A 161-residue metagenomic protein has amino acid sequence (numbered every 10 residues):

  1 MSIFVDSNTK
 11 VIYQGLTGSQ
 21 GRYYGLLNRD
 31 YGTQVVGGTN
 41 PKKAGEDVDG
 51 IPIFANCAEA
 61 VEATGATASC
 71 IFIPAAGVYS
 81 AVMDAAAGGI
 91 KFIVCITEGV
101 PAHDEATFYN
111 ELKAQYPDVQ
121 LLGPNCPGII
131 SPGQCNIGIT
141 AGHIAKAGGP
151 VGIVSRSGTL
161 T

Functional and structural regions predicted by a protein language model:
T9-Y23, G152-G158: Glycine-rich adenosine-cofactor-binding loop
Y13, G37-N40, C95, Q120-N125 (+2 more regions): General beta-strand structural signal in soluble alpha/beta enzymes
G21, V78, T161: N-terminal Rossmann-fold NAD(P) dinucleotide-binding loop
G25, C57, V82-A86: Generic hydrophobic/aromatic pocket-lining and core-packing "Φ" positions
L26-V48, P124: NAD(P)-binding Rossmann-fold cofactor-contacting core
E62-A68, F72, A76-G99: Rossmann-fold NAD(P) dinucleotide-binding segment
E98-Q120: Rossmann-fold NAD(P)-binding glycine/threonine-rich loop
C126-T161: Conserved anion/nucleotide-ligand pocket segment
